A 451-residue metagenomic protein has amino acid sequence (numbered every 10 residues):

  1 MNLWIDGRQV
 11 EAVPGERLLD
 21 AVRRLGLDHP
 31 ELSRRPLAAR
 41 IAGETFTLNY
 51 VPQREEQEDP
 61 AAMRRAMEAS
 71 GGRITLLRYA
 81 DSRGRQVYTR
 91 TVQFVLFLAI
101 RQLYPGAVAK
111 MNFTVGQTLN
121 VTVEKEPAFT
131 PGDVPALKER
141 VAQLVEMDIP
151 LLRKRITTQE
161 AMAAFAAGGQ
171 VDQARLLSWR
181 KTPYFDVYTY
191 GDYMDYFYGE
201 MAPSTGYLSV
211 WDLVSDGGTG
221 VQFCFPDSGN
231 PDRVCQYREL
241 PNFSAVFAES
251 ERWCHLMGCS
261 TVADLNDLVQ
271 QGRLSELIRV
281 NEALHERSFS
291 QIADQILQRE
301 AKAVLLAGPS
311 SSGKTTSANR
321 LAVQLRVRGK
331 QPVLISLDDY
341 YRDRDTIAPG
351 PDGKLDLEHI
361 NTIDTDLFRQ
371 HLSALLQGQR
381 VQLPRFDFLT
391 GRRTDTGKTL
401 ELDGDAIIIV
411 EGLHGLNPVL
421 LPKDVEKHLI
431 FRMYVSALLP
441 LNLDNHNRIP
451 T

Functional and structural regions predicted by a protein language model:
M1-Q93, L98, Y104-V115, E126 (+1 more regions): Ubiquitin-like/PB1-type beta-grasp interaction modules and other compact soluble beta-rich domains
L37, P60, R64-V87, A99 (+3 more regions): Auxiliary tRNA-acceptor-end handling modules of aminoacyl-tRNA synthetases
V304-L306: Hydrophobic anchor at the beta1->P-loop junction of P-loop NTPases
K314: Conserved lysine of the Walker
S317-L321: Hydrophobic positions on the alpha1 helix immediately C-terminal to the Walker A/P-loop
V323-V333: Post-Walker A helix-loop "phosphate-sensing" segment adjacent to the P-loop in P-loop NTPases
V333, R342, T346-G391: Conserved nucleotide-sensing/catalytic segment adjacent to the nucleotide-binding pocket in NTP-handling enzymes
V410-T451: ATP-dependent NMP and nucleoside kinases share a basic, alpha-helical "lid"
